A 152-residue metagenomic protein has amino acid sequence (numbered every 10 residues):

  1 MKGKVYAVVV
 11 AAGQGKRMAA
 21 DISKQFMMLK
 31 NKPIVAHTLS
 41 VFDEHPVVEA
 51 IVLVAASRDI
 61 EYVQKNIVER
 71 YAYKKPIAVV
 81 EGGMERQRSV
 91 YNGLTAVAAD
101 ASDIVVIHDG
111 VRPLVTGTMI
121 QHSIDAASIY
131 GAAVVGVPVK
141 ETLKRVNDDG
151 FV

Functional and structural regions predicted by a protein language model:
K2-I60: N-terminal glycine-rich phosphate-binding loop and ensuing alpha1 helix
A11, Q64-V68, D148-V152: Short, flexible, mixed-charge acidic loops at enzyme active sites
M18, V63-I67, S123: Hydrophobic packing residues within well-ordered alpha-helices of enzyme cores
F26, V79, A132-V134: Conserved beta-strand scaffold positions in the cores of enzyme catalytic domains, especially in NTP/NDP-utilizing
A36-S102: Conserved N-terminal catalytic core of the sugar/cofactor nucleotidyltransferase
V105-V106: Short aromatic/hydrophobic "clamp" motif used to bind/position activated sugar donors
D109: Substrate/cofactor-recognition hotspot
L114-V152: Conserved core of the sugar-phosphate nucleotidyltransferase
